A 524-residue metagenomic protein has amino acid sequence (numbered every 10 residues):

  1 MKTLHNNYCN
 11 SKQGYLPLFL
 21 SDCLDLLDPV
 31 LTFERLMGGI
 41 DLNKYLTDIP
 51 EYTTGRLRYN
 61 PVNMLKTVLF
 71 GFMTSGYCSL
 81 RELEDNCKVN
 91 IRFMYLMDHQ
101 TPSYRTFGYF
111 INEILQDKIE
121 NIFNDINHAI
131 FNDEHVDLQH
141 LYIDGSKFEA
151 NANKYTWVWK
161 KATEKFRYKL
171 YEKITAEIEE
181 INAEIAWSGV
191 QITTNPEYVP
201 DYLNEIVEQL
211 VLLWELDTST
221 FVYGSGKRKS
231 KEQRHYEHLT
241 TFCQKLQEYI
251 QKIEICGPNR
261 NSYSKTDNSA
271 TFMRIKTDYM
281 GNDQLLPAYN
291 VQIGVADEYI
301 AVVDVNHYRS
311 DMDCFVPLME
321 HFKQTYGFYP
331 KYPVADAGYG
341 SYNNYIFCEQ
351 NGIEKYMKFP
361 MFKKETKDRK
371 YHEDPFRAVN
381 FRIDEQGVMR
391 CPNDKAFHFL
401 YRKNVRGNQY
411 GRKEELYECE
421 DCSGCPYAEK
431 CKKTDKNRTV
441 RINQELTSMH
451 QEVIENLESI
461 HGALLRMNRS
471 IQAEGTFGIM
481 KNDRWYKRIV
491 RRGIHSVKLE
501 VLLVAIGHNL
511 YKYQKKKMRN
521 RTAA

Functional and structural regions predicted by a protein language model:
M1-L31: Hydrophobic alpha-helical membrane-insertion signals
K2-H5, E51-G55, H461-L464: A ubiquitous short alpha-helical element
C9, M94-P102: Peripheral, non-cofactor segments flanking catalytic/redox cores
D22, G55-N60, F72-G76, L96 (+2 more regions): Short secondary-structure transition/capping motifs
L26-F72, Q444: Basic, short loop/linker segments at the boundary and entry of helix-turn-helix/winged-helix-like folds
G39-K44, N90, M94, D483: A short secondary-structure junction motif
V68, G76-V89, Q100-A524: Anion-binding and metal-coordination hotspots
